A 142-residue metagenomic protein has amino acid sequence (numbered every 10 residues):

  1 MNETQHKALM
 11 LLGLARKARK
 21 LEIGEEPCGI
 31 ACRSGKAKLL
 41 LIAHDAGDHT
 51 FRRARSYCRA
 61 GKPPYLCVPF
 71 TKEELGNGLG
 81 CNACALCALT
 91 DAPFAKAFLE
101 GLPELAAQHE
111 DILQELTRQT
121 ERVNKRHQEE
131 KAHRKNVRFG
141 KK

Functional and structural regions predicted by a protein language model:
N2, E22, A92: Electropositive phosphate-/nucleotide-binding environments in soluble metabolic enzymes
N2, H6-K7, L11, K141: Long, amphipathic alpha-helical "stalk/connector" segments that mediate intersubunit docking and mechanical coupling
K7-L39: N-terminal first-folded block
E26-D91, A95: Compact, Lys/Arg-rich rRNA/RNP-binding cores from ribosome-related proteins
G76-R126: Helix-rich interaction surfaces within compact, conserved domain-sized segments that mediate assembly or partner
R122-K142: Intrinsically disordered, Lys/Arg-rich low-complexity segments
